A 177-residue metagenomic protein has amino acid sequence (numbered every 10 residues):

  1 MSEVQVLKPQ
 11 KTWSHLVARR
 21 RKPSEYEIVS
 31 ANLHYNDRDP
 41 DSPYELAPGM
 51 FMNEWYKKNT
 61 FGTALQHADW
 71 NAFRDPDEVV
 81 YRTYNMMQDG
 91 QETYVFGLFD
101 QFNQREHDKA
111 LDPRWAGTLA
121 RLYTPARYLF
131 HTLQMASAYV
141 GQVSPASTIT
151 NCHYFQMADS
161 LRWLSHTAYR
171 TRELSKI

Functional and structural regions predicted by a protein language model:
M1-L129: Terminal targeting/low-complexity segments that flank the catalytic cores of oxidoreductases
P113-R114, A120-I177: Long, hydrophobic, well-ordered secondary-structure blocks that form the structural core and pocket-lining surfaces
